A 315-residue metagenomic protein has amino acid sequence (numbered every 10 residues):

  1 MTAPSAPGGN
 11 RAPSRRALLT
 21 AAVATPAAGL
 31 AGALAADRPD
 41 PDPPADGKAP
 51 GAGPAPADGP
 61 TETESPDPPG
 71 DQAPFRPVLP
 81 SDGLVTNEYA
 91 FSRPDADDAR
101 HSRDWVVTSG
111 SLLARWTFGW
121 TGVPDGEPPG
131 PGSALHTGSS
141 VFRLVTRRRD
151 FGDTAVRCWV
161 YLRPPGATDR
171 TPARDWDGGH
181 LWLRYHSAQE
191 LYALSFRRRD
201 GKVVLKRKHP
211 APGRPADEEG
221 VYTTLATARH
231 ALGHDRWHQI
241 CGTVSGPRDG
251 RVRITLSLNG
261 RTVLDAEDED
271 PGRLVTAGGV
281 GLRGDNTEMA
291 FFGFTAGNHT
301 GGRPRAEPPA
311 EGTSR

Functional and structural regions predicted by a protein language model:
M1-P13, A24-A28: N-terminal secretory signal peptides
S14-L19: N-terminal export leaders
E62-S109, W116, R305-T313: Extracellular carbohydrate-recognition regions
R100-F142: Short carbohydrate-recognition loop motifs
P129-G213: Secretory/extracellular carbohydrate-interaction modules and structurally similar beta-sandwich "look-alikes"
V156-C158, D235-P247, V252-L256: Short tryptophan-centered beta-strand motifs in secreted/extracellular beta-sheet-rich domains of glycan-recognition
G213-Q239: Short, aromatic/His-centered strand-loop micro-motif at the edge of beta-sheets
A266-G293: Flexible glycan-contacting loops in extracellular carbohydrate-active proteins
